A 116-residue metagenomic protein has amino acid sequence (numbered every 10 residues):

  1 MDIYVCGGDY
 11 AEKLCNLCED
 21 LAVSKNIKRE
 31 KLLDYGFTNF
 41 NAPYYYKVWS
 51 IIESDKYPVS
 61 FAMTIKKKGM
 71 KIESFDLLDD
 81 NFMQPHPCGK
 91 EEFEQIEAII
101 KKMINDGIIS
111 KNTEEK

Functional and structural regions predicted by a protein language model:
D2-G7, C15-D20, I72-K116: Intrinsically disordered, low-complexity regulatory regions enriched in serine/threonine/proline and acidic residues
I3, Y10, K25-G69: Ser/Thr-rich, low-complexity intrinsically disordered terminal regions
